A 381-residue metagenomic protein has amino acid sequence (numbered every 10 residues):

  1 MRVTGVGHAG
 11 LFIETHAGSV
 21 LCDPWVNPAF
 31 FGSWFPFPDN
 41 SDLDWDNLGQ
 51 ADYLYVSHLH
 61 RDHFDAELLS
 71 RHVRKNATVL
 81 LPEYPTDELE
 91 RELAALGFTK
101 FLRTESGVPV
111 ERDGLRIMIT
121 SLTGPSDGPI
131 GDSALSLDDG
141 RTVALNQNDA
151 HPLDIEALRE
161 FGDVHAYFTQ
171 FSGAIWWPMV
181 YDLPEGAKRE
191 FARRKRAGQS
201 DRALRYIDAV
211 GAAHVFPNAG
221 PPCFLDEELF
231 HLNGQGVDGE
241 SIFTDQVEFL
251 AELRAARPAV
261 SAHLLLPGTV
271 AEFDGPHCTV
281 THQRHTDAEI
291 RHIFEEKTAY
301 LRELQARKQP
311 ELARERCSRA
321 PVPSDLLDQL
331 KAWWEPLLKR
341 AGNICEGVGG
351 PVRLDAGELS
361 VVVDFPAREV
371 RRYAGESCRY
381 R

Functional and structural regions predicted by a protein language model:
V6-H16, P109-F168: Catalytic core of the metallo-beta-lactamase
H16-L59, A66-R71, D127, P152-D163 (+1 more regions): Pre-active-site segment of Zn-dependent metallo-hydrolases
L21-D23, Q50-D62, L80-E83, L145-A150 (+6 more regions): Active-site neighborhood of phospho(di)ester-bond hydrolases with catalytic His/Asp-centered motifs
P28-A29, L59-F64, T86-L89, V108-E111 (+4 more regions): Active-site environment of divalent metal-dependent phosphoester hydrolases
S41-P109: Active-site HxH/HxHxD metal-binding segment of metal-dependent hydrolases
T78, I155-R257: Cap/insert and terminal regions of metallo-dependent hydrolase folds
P82-T142, T244, A251, H263-L266: Metallo-beta-lactamase
L264, A271-R381: Feature captures hydrophobic
